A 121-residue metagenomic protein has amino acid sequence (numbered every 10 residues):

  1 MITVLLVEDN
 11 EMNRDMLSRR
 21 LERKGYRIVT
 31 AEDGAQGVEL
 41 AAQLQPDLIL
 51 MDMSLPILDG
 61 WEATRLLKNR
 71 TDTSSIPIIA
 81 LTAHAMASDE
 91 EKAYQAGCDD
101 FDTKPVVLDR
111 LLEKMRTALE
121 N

Functional and structural regions predicted by a protein language model:
E8: Conserved acidic carboxylate
D15-R23: Charged docking surfaces used in two-component/phosphorelay signaling
G25-E32, L40: Short hydrophobic/Thr-rich beta-strand motif most characteristic of the beta2 strand and flanking loop of CheY-like
L44-L50, L55: Active-site beta3 strand of CheY-like receiver
P105-M115: C-terminal output helix
